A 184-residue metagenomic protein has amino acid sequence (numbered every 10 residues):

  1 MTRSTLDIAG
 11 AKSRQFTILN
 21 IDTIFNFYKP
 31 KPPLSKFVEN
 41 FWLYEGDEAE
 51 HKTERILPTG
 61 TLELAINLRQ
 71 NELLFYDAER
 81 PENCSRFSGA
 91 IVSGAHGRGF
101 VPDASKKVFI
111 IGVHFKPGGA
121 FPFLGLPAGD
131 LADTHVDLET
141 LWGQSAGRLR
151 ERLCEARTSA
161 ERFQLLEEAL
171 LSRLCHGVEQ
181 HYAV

Functional and structural regions predicted by a protein language model:
R3-V184: Alpha-helical bundle regulatory/interaction domains
